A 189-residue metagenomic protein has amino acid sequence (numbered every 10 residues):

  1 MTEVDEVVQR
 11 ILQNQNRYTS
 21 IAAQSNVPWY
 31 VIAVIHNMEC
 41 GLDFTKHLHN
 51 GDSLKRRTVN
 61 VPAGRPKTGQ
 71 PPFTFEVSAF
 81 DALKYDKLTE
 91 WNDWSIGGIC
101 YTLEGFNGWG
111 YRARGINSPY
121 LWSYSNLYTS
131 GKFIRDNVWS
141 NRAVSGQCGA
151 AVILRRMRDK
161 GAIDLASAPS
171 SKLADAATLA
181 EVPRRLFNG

Functional and structural regions predicted by a protein language model:
M1-S20: N-terminal export signals and maturation junctions of secreted/periplasmic proteins
N16-S20, A33, F80, K84: Solvent-exposed, polar/charged alpha-helical surfaces in well-ordered, non-transmembrane soluble domains, broadly
A22, I32-I35, G149, P169: N-terminal small/hydrophobic-rich alpha-helical segments that act as secretion/targeting modules
N26-D43, A82-L83: Short, functionally critical alpha-helical segments immediately adjacent to catalytic or ligand/cofactor-binding
M38-D43, L54, L88-E90, G108-W109: Solvent-exposed loop/turn segments at secondary-structure junctions within structured extracellular/periplasmic domains
T45-A63: Short, surface-exposed glycine/acidic/tryptophan-bearing loops
P66-G189: Non-catalytic cell-wall polysaccharide-engagement segments
